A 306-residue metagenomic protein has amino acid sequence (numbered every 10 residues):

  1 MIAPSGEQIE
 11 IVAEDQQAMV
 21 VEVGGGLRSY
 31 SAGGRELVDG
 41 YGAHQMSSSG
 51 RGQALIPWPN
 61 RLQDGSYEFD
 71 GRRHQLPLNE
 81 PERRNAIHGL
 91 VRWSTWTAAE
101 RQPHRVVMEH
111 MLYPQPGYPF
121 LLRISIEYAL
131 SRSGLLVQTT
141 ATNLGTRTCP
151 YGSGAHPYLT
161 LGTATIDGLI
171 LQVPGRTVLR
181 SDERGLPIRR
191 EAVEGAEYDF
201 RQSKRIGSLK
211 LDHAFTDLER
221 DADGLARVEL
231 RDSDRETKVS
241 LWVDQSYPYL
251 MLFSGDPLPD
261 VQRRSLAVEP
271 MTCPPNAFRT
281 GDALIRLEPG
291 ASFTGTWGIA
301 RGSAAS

Functional and structural regions predicted by a protein language model:
M1, L78-R132: Extended, loop-rich substrate-binding clefts of extracytoplasmic carbohydrate-active enzymes
M1-E14: Short, Gly/Pro- and small/polar-rich lid/capping loops
Q16, N85-A99, I206-T280: Acidic/His-leaning functional-site neighborhoods
Q17-R73, N79: Acidic-aromatic substrate-binding/catalytic surfaces of carbohydrate-active enzymes
Y67-Q75, T139, R286-S303: Short Pro-Gly-centered flexible turn/kink motifs
E68-R72, A98-V106, A129-G134, T163-D167 (+3 more regions): A short, structured loop/turn motif at beta-sheet edges
H110-G162: Acidic, contiguous internal or C-terminal segments within carbohydrate-active enzymes that form a structured patch used
Y158-T160, A164-D244: Active-site/ligand-binding surface loops and adjacent short beta/alpha elements that line catalytic pockets across
